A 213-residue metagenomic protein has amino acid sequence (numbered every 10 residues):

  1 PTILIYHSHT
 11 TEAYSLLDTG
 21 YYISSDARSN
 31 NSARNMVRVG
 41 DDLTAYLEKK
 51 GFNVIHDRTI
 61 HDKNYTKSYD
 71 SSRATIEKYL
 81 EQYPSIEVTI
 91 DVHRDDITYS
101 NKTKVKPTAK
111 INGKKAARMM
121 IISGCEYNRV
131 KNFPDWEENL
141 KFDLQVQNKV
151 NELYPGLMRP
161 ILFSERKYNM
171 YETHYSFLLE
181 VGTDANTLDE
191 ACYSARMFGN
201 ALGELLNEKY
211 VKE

Functional and structural regions predicted by a protein language model:
P1-S85, D96-N101, R196, K209-Y210: N-terminal catalytic or cofactor-binding beta/alpha core of small enzyme domains
T2-H7, I55, V88-H93, M120-I122 (+1 more regions): Soluble periplasmic/extracytoplasmic beta-strand elements of cell-envelope proteins
T10-A13, I60-Y65, R94-Y99, E126-R129 (+2 more regions): Solvent-exposed loop/turn segments at secondary-structure junctions within structured extracellular/periplasmic domains
K49-N53, P84-V88, A117-R118, G156-L157 (+1 more regions): Loop/turn elements at helix/coil->beta-strand transitions in domains of secreted/extracellular proteins
I76, Q82-E126: Active-site microenvironments of hydrolase-like enzyme catalytic domains
S123-F133, L144: Short secondary-structure boundary motifs at beta->alpha junctions and helix caps
D135-L162: Active-site-adjacent substrate-binding region of metalloamidase/peptidase-like peptide-processing proteins
M158-E213: Active-site-adjacent mobile loop/cap segments within catalytic or ligand-binding domains
